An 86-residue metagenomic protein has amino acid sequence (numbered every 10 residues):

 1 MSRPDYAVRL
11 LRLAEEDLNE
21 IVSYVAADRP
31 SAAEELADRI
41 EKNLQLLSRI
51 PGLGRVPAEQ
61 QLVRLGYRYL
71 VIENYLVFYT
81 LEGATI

Functional and structural regions predicted by a protein language model:
M1-Y67: Basic, Lys/Arg-enriched alpha-helical interface segments
G54-I86: Basic/aromatic recognition patch in beta-strand/loop cores that engages polyanionic ligands
